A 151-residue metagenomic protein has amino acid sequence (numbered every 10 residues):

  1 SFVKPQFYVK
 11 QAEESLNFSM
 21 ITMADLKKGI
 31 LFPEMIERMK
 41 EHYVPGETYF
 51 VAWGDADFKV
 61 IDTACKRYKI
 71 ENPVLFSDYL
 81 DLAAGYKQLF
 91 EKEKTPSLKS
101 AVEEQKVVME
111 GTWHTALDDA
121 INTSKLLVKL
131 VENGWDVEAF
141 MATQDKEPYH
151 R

Functional and structural regions predicted by a protein language model:
S1-T63, P73-V74, E103-E104: Conserved non-catalytic scaffold segment of RNase H-like nuclease domains
K4, V9-A12, L16-S19, M23-L26 (+1 more regions): Active-site-proximal helix-loop-helix substrate-binding element of RNase H-like nuclease domains
G29, D78, T115: Residue-level "edge-of-site" marker
E47-A52, I70, M109-H114: Short helix-to-loop capping/linker segments positioned immediately adjacent to catalytic or ligand/cofactor-binding
V60, I121-K125: Short amphipathic alpha-helical face segments that pack within enzyme cores and frequently flank/anchor catalytic
P73-Y86: Conserved beta-strand -> loop -> alpha-helix junction used to position metal-binding or nucleic-acid-contacting
E104, S124-R151: Acidic two-metal-ion nuclease catalytic site recognized across multiple nuclease folds, prominently DnaQ/RNase D-T
